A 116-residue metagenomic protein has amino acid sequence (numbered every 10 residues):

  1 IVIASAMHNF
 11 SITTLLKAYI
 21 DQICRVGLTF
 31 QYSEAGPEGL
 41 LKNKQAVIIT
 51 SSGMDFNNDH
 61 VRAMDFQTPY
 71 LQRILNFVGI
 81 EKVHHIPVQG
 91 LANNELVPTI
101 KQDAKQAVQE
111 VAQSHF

Functional and structural regions predicted by a protein language model:
I1-P69: Helix-loop-strand module that forms the ligand-binding subsite of alpha/beta enzymes
N58-F116: Glycine-rich phosphate/pyrophosphate-binding loop and the adjoining helix
